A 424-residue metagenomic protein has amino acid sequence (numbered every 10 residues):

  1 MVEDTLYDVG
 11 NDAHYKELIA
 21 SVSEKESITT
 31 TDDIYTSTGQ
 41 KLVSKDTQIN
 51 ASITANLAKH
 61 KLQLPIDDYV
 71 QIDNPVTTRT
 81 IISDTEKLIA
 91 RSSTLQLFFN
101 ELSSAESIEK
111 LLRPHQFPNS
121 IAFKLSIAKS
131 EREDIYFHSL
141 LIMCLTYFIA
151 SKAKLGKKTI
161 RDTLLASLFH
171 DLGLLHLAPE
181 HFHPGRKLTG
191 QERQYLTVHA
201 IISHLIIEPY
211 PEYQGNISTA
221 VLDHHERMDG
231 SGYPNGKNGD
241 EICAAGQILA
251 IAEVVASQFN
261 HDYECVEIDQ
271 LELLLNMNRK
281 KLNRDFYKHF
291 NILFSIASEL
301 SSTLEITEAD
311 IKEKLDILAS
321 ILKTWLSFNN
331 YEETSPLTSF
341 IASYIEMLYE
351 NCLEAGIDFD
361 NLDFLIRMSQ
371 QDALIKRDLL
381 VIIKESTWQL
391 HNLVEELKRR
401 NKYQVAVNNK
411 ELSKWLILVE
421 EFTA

Functional and structural regions predicted by a protein language model:
M1-S103, L365-I366, Q371-A424: Membrane-cytosol interface segments
M1-S27, E101, L111-F117, L174-L175 (+3 more regions): Regulatory and interdomain segments flanking nucleotide-handling catalytic cores in signaling/defense enzymes
T38-G39, L145, I202-S203, V254 (+1 more regions): A general alpha-helix detector
D67-N216, E305, L326, K398 (+2 more regions): Acidic/His-rich, divalent-metal-binding segments that scaffold phosphate/diphosphate chemistry
I135-S139, E192, H199, A244 (+3 more regions): Amphipathic alpha-helix face/heptad-repeat signature
S167, E208-A250, D262-E267, L271-I382 (+1 more regions): Histidine/acidic-rich helix-loop-helix segments that form or flank divalent-metal centers in metalloenzyme catalytic
L175, G230, Q258: Catalytic P-loop NTPase motifs of RecA-like helicase/translocase cores
L196-A200, A244-Q258: Active-site-proximal alpha-helical segments within enzyme catalytic domains
